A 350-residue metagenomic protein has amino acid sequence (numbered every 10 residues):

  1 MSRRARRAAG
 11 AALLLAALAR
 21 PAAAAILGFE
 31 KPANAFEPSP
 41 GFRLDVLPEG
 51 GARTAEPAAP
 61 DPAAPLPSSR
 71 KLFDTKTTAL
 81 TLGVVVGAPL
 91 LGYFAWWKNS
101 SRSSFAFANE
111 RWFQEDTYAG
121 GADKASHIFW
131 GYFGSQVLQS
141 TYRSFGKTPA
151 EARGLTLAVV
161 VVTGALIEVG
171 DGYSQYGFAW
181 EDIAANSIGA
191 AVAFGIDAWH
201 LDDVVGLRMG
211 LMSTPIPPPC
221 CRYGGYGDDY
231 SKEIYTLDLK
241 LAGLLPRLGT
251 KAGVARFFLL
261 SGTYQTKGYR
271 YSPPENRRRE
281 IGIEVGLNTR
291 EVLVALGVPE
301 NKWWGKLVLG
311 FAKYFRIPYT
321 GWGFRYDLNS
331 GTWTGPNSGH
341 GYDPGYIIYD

Functional and structural regions predicted by a protein language model:
G10-R20: Bacterial N-terminal signal peptides
P21-K124, I128-S135, Q139-K147, L248-A252 (+2 more regions): N-terminal targeting leaders of membrane proteins
S140-G146, F194-W199, L239-T250, T289-A295: Outer-membrane beta-barrel proteins
V159, T163, V205-L207, R256-G262 (+1 more regions): Transmembrane beta-strands of outer-membrane beta-barrel proteins
A165-S187: Interfacial helix-loop-helix junctions of multi-pass membrane proteins
N186, D229-Y235, R277-I283: Residues that define the transmembrane beta-barrel architecture of outer-membrane proteins
A191-V192, Y235-L241, I283-T289, K313 (+2 more regions): Residues on the lipid-exposed face of transmembrane beta-strands in outer-membrane beta-barrel proteins
L211-P215, Y264-G268, T289-E291: Transmembrane beta-strands of outer-membrane beta-barrel pores
